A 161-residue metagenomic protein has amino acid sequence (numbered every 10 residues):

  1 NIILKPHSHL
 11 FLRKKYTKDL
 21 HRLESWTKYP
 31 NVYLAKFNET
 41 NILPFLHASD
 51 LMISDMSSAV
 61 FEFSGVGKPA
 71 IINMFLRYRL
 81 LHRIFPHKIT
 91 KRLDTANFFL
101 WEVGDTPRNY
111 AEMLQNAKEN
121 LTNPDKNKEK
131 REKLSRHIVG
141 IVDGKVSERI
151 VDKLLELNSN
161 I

Functional and structural regions predicted by a protein language model:
N1-N38: Catalytic donor nucleotide-activated moiety binding site of glycosyltransferases and closely related
I2, I53, F63, M113 (+1 more regions): Hydrophobic, well-ordered secondary-structure elements that form the walls of internal hydrophobic environments
I3, A35, L51-I53, I71-N73 (+1 more regions): Hydrophobic/aromatic beta-strand patches that form the interior of the parallel beta-sheet core in alpha/beta enzyme
E39-A48: Short acidic alpha-helix that forms the nucleotide-activated donor recognition element in Leloir-type transferases
L46, S64-V66, N158: Short glycine/proline-enriched turns and hinge-like loops at secondary-structure junctions
H47-V60: Acidic donor-binding loop of glycosyltransferase active sites
S58-I138: Catalytic binding pocket for nucleotide-activated donors in carbohydrate/polymer assembly enzymes
D143-I161: C-terminal alpha-helical cap of glycosyltransferases
